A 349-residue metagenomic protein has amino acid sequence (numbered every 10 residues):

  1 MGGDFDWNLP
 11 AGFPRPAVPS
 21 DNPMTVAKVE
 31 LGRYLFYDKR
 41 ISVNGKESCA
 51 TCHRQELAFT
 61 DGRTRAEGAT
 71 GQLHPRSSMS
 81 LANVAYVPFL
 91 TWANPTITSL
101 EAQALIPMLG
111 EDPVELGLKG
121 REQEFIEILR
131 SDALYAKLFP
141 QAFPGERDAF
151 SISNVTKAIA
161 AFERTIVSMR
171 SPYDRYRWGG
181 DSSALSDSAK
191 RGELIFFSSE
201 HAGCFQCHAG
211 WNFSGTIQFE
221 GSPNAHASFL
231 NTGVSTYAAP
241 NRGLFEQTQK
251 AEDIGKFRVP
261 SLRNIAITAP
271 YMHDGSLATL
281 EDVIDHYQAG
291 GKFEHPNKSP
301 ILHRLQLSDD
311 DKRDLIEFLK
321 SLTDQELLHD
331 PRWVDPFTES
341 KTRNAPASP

Functional and structural regions predicted by a protein language model:
M1-I106, D174-A278, D282-H295, P331-P349: Short glycine/threonine-rich turn/loop motifs
P19-N22, E115, F125, G145 (+3 more regions): Short, flexible active-site loop motifs that bind/organize anionic cofactors or intermediates
A93, L118, I128, D148 (+3 more regions): Short capping loops/turns at secondary-structure boundaries
L109-K119, I128, D132: A gly/proline- and charged-residue-enriched helix-loop-helix capping module
E122-M169, A266, S276-P349: C-terminal capping alpha-helices of c-type cytochrome domains
